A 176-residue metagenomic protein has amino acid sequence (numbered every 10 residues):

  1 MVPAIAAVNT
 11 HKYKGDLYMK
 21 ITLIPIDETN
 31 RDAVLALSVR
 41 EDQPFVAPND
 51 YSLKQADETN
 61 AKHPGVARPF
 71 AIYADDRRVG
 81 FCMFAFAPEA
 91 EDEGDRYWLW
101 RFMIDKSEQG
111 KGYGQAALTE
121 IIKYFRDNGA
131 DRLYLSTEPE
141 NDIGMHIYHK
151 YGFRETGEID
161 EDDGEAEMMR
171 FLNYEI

Functional and structural regions predicted by a protein language model:
I5-Y18: Short, Lys/Arg-enriched N-terminal segments with co-localized hydrophobic residues within the first ~10-30 amino acids
K20-S107, L118-E120, Y124, E161 (+1 more regions): Acetyl-CoA-dependent GNAT
D92, D105-T119, P139-H146, K150: Conserved glycine-rich acetyl-CoA-binding loop
K111, N128-D131: Short coil/turn segments at alpha/beta junctions that flank glycine-rich nucleotide-binding fingerprints
D131-Y134, E138-M145, H149-I176: C-terminal "cap" of GNAT-fold acetyltransferases
